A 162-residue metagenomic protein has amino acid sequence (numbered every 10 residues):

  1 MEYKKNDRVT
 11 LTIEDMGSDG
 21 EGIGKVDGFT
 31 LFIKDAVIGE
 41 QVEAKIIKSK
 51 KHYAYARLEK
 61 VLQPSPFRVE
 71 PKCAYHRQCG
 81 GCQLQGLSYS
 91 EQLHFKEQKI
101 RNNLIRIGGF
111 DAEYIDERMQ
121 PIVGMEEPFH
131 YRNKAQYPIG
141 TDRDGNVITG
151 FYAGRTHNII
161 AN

Functional and structural regions predicted by a protein language model:
M1-N162: Accessory RNA-recognition modules of RNA-modification enzymes
